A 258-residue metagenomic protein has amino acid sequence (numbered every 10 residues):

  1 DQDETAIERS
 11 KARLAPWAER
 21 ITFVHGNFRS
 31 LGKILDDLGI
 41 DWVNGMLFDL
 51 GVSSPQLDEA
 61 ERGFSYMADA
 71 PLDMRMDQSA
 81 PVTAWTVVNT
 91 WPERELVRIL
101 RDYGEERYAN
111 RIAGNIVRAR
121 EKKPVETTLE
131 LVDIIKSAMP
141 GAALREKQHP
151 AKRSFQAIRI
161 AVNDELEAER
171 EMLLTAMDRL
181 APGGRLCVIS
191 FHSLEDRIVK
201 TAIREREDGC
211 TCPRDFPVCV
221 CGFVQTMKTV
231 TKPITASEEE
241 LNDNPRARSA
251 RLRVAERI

Functional and structural regions predicted by a protein language model:
D1-I258: S-adenosyl-L-methionine-dependent methyltransferase catalytic core, i.e., the SAM/SAH-binding region
